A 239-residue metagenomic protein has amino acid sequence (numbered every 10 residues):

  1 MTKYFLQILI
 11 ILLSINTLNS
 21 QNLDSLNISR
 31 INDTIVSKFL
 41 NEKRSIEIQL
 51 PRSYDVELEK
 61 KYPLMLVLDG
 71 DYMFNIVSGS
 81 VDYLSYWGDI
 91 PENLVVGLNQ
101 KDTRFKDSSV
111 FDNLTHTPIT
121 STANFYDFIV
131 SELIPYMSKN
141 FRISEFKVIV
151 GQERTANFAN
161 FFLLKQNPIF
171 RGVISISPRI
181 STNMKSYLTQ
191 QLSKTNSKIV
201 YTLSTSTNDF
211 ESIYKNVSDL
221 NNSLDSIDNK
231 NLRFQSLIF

Functional and structural regions predicted by a protein language model:
M1-S25: Bacterial Sec-dependent N-terminal signal peptides
S20-P63: A domain-start/cap signature at the N-terminus of enzymes
Y62, L68-M73: Active-site glycine-rich loops that stabilize anionic/oxyanionic intermediates across multiple enzyme folds
D71-Y126: Active-site machinery of serine-nucleophile hydrolases
S78, S131, N160-L164: Short, hydrophobic alpha-helix immediately C-terminal to the catalytic nucleophile
F111-E153: Gly/Ser-rich "nucleophile elbow"/oxyanion-hole loop immediately N-terminal to the catalytic nucleophile in hydrolases
E145-T195: Primarily recognizes the serine-hydrolase "nucleophile elbow" in alpha/beta-hydrolase and SGNH/GDSL folds
S181-F239: The feature captures the conserved acid-bearing segment of alpha/beta-hydrolase catalytic domains
